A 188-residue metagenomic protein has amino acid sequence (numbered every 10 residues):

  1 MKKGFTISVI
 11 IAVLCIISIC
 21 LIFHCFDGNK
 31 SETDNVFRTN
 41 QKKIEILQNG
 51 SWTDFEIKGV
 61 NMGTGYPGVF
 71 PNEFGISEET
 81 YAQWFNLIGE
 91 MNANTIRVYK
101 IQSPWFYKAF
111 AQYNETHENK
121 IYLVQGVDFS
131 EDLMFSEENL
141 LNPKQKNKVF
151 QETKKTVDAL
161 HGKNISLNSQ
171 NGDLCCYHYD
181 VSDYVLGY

Functional and structural regions predicted by a protein language model:
M1-L14: N-terminal Sec-pathway targeting helices
L14-H24: Hydrophobic alpha-helical membrane-insertion segments, chiefly the h-region of N-terminal signal peptides
I22-L87: N-terminal carbohydrate-binding accessory modules
D54-S77, Y122-D128, D132-T156, L160: Extended substrate-binding grooves/exosites of carbohydrate-active enzymes
E78-K148, C175-Y179: Aromatic-lined substrate-binding rim segments of carbohydrate-active enzymes
K155-Y188: Active-site groove signature of glycoside hydrolases
